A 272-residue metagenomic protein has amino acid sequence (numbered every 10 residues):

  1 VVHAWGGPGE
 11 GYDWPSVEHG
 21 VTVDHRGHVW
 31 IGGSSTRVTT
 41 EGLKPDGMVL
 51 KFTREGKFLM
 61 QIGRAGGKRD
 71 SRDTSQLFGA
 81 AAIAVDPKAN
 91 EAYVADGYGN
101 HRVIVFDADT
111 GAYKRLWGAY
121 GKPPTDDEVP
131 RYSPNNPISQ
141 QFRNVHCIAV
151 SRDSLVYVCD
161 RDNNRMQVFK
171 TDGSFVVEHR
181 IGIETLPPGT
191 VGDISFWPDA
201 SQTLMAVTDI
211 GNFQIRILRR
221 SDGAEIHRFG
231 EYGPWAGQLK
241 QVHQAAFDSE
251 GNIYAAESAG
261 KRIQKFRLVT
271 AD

Functional and structural regions predicted by a protein language model:
V1-D272: Eukaryotic scaffold repeat domains enriched in small/polar residues
